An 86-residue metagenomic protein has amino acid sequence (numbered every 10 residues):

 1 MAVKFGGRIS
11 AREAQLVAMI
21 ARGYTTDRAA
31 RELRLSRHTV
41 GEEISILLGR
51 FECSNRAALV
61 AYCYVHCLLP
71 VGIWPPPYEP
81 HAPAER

Functional and structural regions predicted by a protein language model:
M1-A2, V65: Short, flexible helix-to-coil linker/hinge segments that flank and couple to helix-turn-helix
A2-I9: Short amphipathic alpha-helical boundary/capping segments
R12-E13: The N-cap/first-turn positions of alpha helices within or immediately adjacent to helix-turn-helix DNA-binding domains
V17-Y24, C63: Short helix-to-turn junction characteristic of helix-turn-helix DNA-binding domains, especially the helix
T25-A58: Recognition helix of helix-turn-helix DNA-binding domains
G49-R86: Basic, Lys/Arg-enriched C-terminal extension of HTH/homeodomain DNA-binding domains
